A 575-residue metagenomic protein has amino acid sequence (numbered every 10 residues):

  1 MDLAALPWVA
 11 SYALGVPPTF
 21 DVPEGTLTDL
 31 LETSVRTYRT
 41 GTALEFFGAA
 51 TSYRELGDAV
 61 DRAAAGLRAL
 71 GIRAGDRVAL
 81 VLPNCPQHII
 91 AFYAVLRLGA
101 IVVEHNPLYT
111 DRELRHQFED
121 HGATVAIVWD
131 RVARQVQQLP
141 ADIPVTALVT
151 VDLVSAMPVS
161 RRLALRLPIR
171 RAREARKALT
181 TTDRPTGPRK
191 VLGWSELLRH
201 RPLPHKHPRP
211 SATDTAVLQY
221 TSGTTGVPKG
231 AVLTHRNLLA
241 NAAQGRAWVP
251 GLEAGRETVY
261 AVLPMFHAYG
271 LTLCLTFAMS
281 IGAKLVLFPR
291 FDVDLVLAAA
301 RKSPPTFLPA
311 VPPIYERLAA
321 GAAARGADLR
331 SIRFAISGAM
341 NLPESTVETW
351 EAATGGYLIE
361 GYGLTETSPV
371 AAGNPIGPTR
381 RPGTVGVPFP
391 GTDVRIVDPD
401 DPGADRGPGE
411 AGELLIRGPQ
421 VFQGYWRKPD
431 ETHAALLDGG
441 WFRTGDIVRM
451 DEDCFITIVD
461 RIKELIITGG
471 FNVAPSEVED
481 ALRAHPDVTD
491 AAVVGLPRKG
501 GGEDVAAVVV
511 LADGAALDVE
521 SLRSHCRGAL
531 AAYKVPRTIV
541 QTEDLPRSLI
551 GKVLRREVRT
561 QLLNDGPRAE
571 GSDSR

Functional and structural regions predicted by a protein language model:
D21-P23, T40-C85, I89-Y93, T110-R115: Conserved AMP-binding/adenylate-forming core of the ANL superfamily
L67-I72, R201-T213, L218-A261, I281-A283: Conserved adenylate-forming
A69-L70, R97-E196, A515: Structural core segment of the AMP-binding/adenylate-forming
Y109, H116, V128, G418 (+6 more regions): AMP-binding/adenylate-forming catalytic core of the ANL superfamily
L239-T258, F266-F307, G321-A322: Conserved AMP-binding/adenylation subdomain of ANL enzymes
P305-A310, A319-R380, D393, G403: Gly/Ser/Thr-rich phosphate-binding loop
Y362, R381, R395-L415, A434 (+3 more regions): Conserved beta-loop-beta connector loops within the AMP-binding
V387-G391, P402-A435, V473: Conserved ATP/PPi-binding loop(s) of AMP-dependent carboxylate-activating enzymes
